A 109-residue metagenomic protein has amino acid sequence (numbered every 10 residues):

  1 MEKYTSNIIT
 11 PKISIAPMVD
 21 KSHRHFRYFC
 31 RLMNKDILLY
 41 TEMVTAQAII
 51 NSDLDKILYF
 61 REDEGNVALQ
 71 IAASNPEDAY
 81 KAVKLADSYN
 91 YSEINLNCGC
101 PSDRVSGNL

Functional and structural regions predicted by a protein language model:
E2-K3, N7-I13: Extreme N-terminal starter segment of soluble prokaryotic enzymes
E2-Y4, M18-S88, S92: Glycine-rich, positively charged N-terminal anion/phosphate-binding segment
M43, Q47-I49, C98-L109: Glycine-rich, proline-tolerant flexible connector loops at the mouths of alpha/beta enzymes
